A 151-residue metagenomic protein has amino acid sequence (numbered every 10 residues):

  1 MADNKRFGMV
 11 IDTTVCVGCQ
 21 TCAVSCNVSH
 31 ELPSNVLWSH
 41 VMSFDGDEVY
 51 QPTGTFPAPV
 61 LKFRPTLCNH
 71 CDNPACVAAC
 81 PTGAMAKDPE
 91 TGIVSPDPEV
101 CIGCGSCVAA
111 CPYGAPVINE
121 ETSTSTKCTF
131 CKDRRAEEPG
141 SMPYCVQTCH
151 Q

Functional and structural regions predicted by a protein language model:
M1-Q151: Non-ligating segments of multi-cofactor redox enzymes
